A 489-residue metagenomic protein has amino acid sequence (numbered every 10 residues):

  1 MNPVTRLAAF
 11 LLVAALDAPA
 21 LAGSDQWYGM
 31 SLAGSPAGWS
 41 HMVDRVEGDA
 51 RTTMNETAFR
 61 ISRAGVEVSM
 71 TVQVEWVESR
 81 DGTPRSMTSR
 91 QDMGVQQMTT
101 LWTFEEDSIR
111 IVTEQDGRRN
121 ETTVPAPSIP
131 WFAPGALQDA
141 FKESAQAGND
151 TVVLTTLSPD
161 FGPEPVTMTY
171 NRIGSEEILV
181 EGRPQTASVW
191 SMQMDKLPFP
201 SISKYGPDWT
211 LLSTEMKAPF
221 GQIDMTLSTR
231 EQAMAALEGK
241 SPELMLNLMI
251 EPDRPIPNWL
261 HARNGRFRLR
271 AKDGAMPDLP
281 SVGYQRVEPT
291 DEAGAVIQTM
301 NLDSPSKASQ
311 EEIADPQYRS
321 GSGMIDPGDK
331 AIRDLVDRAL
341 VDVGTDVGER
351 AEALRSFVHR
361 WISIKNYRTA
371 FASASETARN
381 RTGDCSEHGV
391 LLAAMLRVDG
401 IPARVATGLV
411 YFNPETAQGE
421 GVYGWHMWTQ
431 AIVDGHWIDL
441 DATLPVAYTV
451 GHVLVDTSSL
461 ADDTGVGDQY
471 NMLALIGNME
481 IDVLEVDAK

Functional and structural regions predicted by a protein language model:
M1-A8: Bacterial N-terminal signal peptides that target proteins for export
A9-L21: Hydrophobic h-region of N-terminal signal peptides that target proteins for export in Gram-negative bacteria
L21-N120, K142-K307, G465, M472-K489: Acidic, serine/threonine-rich low-complexity disordered tracts
Q115-A136: Acidic/charged, solvent-exposed loop-and-adjacent secondary-structure segments enriched in E/D, K/R, S/T, and G/P
A133-Q138, D303-G383, L391, S459-A461 (+1 more regions): Secondary-structure boundary elements
G206, S213, M225-A236, I401 (+1 more regions): Active-site rim recognition segments
K217, T299-D303, H388, R404-G408 (+2 more regions): Generic beta-strand/beta-sheet core signal
L354, T382-V410, T429: Cysteine-centered nucleophilic/redox motifs
